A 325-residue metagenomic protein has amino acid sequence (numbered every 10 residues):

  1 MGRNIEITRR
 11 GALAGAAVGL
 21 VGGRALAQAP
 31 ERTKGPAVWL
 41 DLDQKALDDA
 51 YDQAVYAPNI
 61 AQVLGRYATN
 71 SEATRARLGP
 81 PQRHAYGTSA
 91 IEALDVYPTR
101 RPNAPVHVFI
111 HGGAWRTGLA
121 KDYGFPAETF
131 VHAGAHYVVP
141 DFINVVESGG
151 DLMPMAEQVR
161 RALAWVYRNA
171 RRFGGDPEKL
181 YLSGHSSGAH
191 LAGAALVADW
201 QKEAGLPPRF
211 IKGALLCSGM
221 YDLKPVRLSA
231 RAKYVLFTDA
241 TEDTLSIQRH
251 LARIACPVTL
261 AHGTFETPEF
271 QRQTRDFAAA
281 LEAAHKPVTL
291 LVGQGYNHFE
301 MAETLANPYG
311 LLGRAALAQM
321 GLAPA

Functional and structural regions predicted by a protein language model:
M1-I7: Secretory targeting signals
G2, L13, G19, A29-A325: Alpha/beta-hydrolase superfamily serine-hydrolase fold, recognizing
A25-A27: Boundary at the C-terminal end of the N-terminal hydrophobic targeting segment
